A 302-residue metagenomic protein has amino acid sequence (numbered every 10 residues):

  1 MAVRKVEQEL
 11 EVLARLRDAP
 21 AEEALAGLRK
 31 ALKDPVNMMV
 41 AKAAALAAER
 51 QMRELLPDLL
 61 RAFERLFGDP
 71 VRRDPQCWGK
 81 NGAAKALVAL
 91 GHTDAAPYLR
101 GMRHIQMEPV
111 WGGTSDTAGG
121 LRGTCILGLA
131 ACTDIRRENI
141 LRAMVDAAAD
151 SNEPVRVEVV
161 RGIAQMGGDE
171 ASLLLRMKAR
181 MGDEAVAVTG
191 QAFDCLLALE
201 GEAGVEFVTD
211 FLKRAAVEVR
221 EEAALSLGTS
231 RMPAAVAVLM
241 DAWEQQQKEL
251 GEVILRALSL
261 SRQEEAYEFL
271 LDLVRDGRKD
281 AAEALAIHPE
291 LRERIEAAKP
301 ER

Functional and structural regions predicted by a protein language model:
M1-A21, M38-R53, R72-H92, W111-I135 (+10 more regions): Structural detector for internal amphipathic alpha-helices that build alpha-solenoid repeat scaffolds
E22-L32, M38-M39, E54-R72: Internal amphipathic alpha-helical repeat/solenoid segments
G27-R29, D58-F63, P97-M102, L141-V145 (+5 more regions): Buried hydrophobic core positions in alpha-solenoid tandem helical repeats
D58-R65, G82-A89, P97-R100, T124: Generic beta-strand or strand-like secondary-structure segments
R65, D276, P300-E301: Short, solvent-exposed coil/turn elements at secondary-structure transition points
H104-E108: Amphipathic alpha-helical segments of tetratricopeptide repeats
E290-R302: Terminal, low-structured helical/coil segments at or just beyond the last alpha-helical repeat
